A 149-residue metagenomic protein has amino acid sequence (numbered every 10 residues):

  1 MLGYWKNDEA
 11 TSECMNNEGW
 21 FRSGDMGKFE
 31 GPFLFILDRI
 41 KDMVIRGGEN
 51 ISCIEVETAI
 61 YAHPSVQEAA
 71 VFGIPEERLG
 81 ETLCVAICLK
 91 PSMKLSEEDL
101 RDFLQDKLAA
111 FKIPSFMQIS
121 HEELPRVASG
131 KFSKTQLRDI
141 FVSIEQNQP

Functional and structural regions predicted by a protein language model:
L2-G3, D8-E13, N17-E18, G24-K112 (+1 more regions): AMP-binding/adenylate-forming catalytic core of the ANL superfamily
K28, G47, S52, C84 (+4 more regions): A periodicity- and composition-biased signal for non-globular, repetitive helical segments
F33-I36, D42-M43, R101, K134-P149: AMP-dependent adenylate-forming
L34, V71, F116-S120, L124 (+2 more regions): Residue-level detection of beta-strand scaffold positions
Q67, Q105, Q118, Q136 (+1 more regions): Residue-identity detector for glutamine
A109-K131: AMP-binding/adenylate-forming catalytic domain of the ANL superfamily
